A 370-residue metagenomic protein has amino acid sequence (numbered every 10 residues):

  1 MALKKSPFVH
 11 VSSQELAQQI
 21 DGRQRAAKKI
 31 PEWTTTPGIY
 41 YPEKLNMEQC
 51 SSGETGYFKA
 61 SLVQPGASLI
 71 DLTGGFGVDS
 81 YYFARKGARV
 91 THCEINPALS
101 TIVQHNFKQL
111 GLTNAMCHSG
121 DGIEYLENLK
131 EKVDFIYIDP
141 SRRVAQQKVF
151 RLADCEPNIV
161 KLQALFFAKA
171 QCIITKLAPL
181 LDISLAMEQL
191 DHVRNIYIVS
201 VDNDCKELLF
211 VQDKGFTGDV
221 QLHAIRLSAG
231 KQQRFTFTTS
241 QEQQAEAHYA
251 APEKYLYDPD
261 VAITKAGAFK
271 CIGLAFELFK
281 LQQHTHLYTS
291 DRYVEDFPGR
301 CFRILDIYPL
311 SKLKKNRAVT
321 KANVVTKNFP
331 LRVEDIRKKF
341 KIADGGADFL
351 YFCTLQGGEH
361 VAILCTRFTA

Functional and structural regions predicted by a protein language model:
M1-A370: SAM-dependent transferase fold signal centered on methyltransferase-like domains, encompassing both Class I
